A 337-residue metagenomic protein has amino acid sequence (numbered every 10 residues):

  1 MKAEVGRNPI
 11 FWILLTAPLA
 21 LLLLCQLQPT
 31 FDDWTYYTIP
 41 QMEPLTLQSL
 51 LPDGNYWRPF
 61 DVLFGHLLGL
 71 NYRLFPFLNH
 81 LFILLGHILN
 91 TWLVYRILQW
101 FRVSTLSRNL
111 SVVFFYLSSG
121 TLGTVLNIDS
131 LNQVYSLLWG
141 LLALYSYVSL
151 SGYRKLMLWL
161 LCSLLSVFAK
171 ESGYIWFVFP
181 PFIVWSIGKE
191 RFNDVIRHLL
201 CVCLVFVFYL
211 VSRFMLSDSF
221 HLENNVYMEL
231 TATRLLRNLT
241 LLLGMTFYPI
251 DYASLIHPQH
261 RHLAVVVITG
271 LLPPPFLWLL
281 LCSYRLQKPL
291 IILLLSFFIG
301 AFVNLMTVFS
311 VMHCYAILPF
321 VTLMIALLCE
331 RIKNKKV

Functional and structural regions predicted by a protein language model:
K2-V337: Polytopic membrane enzymes that build or remodel cell-surface glycoconjugates and lipids
